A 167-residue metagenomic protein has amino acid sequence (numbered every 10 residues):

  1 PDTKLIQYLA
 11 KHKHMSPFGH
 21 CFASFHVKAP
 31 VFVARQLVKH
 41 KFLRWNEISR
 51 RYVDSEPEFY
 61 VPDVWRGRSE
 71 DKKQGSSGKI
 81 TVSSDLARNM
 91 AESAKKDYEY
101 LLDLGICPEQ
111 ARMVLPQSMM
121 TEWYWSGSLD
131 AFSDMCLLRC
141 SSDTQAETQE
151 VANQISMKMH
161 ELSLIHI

Functional and structural regions predicted by a protein language model:
P1-I165: Family-specific signature for flavin-dependent thymidylate synthase
